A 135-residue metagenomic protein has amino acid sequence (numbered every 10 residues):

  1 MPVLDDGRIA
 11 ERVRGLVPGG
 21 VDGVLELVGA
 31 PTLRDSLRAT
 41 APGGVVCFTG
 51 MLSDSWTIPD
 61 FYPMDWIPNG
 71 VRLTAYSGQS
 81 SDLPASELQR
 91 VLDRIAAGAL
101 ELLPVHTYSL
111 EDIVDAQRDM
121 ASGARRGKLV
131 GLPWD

Functional and structural regions predicted by a protein language model:
M1-P2, D22-E26, G50, Y76 (+2 more regions): Glycine- and other small-residue-rich loops at beta-strand/loop junctions that grip anionic moieties
M1-P31: Adenosine-nucleotide cofactor-binding segment
G7-E11, S80-P84, S109-L110: A short acidic, often aromatic-flanked loop/helix-cap motif at beta-alpha or helix-coil junctions that lines enzyme
R12, G23, D35, R90 (+1 more regions): Alpha-helical elements of Rossmann-like donor-binding domains used by nucleotide-donor carbohydrate transfer enzymes
G15-V21, A41-G44, A97-L100: Short, surface-exposed connector motifs at secondary-structure boundaries
P31-A97, L132-D135: Glycine-rich phosphate-binding loop and adjacent beta-alpha segment of Rossmann(oid) nucleotide-cofactor-binding
P84-D135: C-terminal hydrophobic helical "lid"/dimerization subdomain of Rossmann-like NAD(P)H-dependent oxidoreductases
